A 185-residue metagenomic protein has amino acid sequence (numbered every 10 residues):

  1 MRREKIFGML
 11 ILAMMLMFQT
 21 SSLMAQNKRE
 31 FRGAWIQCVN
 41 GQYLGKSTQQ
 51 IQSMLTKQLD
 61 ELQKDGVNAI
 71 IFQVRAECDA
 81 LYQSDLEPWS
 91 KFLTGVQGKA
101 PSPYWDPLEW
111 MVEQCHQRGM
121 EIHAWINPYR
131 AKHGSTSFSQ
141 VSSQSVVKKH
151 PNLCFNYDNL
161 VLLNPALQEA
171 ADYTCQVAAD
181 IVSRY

Functional and structural regions predicted by a protein language model:
M1-L10: Bacterial N-terminal signal peptides that target proteins for export
M9-Q19: Bacterial N-terminal signal peptides
L23-A25: Boundary at the C-terminal end of the N-terminal hydrophobic targeting segment
K28-R32, G66-N68, H116-I122: Short, well-ordered coil/turn segments that N-cap beta-strands
R29-F31, W35-S53, A124, Y129-Y185: Active-site-adjacent "subsite" loops/lids of carbohydrate-active enzymes
K46-D65, F92-R118: Aromatic- and glycine-enriched glycan-recognition loops and surfaces that form the carbohydrate-binding subsites
V67-P103: Aromatic-lined carbohydrate-binding/catalytic grooves of carbohydrate-active enzymes
